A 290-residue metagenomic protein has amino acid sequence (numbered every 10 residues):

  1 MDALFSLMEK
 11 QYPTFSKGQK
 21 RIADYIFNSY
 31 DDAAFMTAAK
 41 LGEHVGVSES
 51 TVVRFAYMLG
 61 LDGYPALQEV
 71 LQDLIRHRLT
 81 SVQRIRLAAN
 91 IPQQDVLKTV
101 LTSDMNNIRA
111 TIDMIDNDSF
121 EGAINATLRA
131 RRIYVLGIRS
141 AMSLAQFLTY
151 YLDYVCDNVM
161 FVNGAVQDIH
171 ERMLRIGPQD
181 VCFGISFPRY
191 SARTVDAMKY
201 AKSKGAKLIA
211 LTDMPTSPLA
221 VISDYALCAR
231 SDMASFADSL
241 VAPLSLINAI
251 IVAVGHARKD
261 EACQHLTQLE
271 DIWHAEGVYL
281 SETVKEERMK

Functional and structural regions predicted by a protein language model:
M1-Y12, Q167: Short, Lys/Arg-enriched N-terminal segment that forms or immediately precedes the first helix of a structured domain
A3-F5, T14, R21, D31-F35 (+2 more regions): HTH-adjacent hinge/linker in prokaryotic transcriptional regulators
D118-N125: A short, basic/flexible loop-to-alpha-helix module at the beginning of a structural domain
N125-S245, A249, V254-R258: Glycine-rich phosphate-binding loops that contact phosphosugars or nucleotide phosphates
D260-K290: A short, charged, Gly/Pro-tolerant segment at domain boundaries
